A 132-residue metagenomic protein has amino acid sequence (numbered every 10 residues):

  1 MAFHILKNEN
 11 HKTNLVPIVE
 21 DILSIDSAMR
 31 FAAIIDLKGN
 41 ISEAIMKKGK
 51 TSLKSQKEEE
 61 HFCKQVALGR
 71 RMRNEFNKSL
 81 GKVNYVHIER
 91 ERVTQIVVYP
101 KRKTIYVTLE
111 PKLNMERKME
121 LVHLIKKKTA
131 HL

Functional and structural regions predicted by a protein language model:
M1-L132: Non-catalytic interaction/Regulatory regions outside core domains
